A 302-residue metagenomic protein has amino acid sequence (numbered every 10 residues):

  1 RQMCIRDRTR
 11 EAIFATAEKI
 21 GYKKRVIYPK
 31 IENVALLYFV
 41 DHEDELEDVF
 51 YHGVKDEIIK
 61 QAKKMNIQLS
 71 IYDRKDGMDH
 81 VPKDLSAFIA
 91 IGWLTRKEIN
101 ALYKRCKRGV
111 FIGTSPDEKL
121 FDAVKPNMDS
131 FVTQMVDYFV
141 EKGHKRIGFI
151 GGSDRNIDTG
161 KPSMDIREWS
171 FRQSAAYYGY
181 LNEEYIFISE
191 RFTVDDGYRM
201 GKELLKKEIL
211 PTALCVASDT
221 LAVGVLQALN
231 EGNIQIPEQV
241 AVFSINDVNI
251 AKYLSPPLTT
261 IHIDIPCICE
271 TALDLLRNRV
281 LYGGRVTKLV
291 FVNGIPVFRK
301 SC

Functional and structural regions predicted by a protein language model:
Q2-K30: N-terminal helix-turn-helix DNA-binding module of bacterial transcription factors
T16, E57-Q61, I166-Y178, G224-G232: Alpha-helical structural signal in soluble globular domains
I31-D137, E141, L205-K206: Alpha-helical recognition/docking segments in bacterial nutrient-uptake and carbohydrate-utilization systems
A35-L36, L85-I91, G148-G151, F187 (+2 more regions): Periplasmic-binding protein-like
D41-V49, D73-G77, V124-Q134, I150-M200 (+4 more regions): Hinge/beta->alpha junction and helix N-cap segments in small-molecule ligand-binding domains
M200-C302: Flexible loop/turn connectors
